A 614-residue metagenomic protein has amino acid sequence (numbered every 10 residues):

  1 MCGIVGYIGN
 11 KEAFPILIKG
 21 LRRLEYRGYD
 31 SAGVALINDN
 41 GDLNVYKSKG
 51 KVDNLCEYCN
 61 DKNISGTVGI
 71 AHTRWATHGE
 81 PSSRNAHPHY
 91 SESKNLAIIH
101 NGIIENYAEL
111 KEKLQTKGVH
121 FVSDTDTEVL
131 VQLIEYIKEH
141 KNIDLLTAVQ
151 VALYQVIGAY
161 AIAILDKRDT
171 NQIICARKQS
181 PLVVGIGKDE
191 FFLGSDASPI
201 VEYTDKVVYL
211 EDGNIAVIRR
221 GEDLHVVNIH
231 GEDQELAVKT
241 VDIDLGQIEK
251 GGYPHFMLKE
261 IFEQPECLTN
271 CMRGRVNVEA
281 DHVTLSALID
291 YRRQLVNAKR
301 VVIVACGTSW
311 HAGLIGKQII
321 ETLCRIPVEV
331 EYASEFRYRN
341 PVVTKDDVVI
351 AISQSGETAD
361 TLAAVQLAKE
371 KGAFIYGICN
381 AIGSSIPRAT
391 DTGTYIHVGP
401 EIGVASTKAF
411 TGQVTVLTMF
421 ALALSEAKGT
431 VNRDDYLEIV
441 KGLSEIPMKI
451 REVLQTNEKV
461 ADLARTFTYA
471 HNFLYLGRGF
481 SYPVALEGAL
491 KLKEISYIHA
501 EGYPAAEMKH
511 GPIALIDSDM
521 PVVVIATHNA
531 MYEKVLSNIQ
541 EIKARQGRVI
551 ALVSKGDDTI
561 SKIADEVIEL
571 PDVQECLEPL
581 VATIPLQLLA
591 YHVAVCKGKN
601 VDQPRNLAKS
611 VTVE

Functional and structural regions predicted by a protein language model:
M1-K250, P254, T269-R300, Y338 (+4 more regions): Conserved short alpha-helical segments that host acidic/polar catalytic motifs at enzyme active sites
A71-R84, E279-R292, G316-I352, H499-L515: Glycine-rich oxoanion-binding loops at beta->alpha junctions
P88-Y90, L165, I174-C175, V207-V208 (+13 more regions): Replace "in large, NTP-powered and nucleic-acid-processing enzymes" with "in large, NTP-powered factors and other
V156-E190, L463, T468-E494, M531 (+1 more regions): Acidic/histidine-rich
V183-V208, S334-A368, E507-K543, V573-Q587 (+1 more regions): Glycine-rich, anion-gripping cofactor-binding loops and their flanking helix/strand elements in enzyme active sites
M257, R548, S561-I563, V573-E614: Generic C-terminus detector
Q264-L268, M272-V302, T392-P521, A594-E614: Active-site phosphate/pyrophosphate-binding segments
V296-E438, G442-E445, I525-E566, L589: Glycine-rich phosphate-binding loops that contact phosphosugars or nucleotide phosphates
